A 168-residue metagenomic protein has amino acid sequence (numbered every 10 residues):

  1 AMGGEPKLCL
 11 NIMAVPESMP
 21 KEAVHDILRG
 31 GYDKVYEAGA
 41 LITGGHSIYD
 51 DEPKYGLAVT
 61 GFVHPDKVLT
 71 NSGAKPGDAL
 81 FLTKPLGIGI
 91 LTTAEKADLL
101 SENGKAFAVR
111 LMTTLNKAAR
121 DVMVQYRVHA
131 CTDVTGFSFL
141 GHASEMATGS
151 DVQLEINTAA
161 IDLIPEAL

Functional and structural regions predicted by a protein language model:
A1-L168: Helix-biased detector of long, well-ordered alpha-helical tracts
